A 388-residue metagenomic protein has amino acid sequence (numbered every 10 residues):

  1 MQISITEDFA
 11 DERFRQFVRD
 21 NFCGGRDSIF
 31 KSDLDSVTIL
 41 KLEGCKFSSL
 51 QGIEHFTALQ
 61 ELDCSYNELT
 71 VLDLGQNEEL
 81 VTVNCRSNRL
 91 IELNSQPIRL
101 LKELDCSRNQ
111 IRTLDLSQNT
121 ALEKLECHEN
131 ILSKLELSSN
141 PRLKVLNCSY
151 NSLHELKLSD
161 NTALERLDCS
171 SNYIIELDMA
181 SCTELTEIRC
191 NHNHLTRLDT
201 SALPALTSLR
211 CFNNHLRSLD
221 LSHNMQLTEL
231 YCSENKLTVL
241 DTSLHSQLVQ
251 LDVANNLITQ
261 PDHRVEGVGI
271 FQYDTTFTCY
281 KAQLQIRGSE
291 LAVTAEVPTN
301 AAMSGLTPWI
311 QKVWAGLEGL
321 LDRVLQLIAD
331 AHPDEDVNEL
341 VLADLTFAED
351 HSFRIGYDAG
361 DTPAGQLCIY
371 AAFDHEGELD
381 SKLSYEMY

Functional and structural regions predicted by a protein language model:
M1-E61, E78, S246, N255-E266 (+3 more regions): N-terminal capping/linker segments that flank leucine-rich repeat
D33, G52-A58, S65, Q76 (+16 more regions): C-terminal capping segment of individual leucine-rich repeats
T38-L42, L62-C64, V81-C85, K102-C106 (+7 more regions): Conserved hydrophobic beta-strand positions in leucine-rich repeat
L50-I53, L72-L74, L93, L114 (+7 more regions): Canonical leucine-rich repeat
S222, E229-R264: Leucine-rich solenoid repeat scaffolds
H263-Q272, E335-V337, F347-Y388: Acidic, proline/glycine-rich low-complexity IDRs
